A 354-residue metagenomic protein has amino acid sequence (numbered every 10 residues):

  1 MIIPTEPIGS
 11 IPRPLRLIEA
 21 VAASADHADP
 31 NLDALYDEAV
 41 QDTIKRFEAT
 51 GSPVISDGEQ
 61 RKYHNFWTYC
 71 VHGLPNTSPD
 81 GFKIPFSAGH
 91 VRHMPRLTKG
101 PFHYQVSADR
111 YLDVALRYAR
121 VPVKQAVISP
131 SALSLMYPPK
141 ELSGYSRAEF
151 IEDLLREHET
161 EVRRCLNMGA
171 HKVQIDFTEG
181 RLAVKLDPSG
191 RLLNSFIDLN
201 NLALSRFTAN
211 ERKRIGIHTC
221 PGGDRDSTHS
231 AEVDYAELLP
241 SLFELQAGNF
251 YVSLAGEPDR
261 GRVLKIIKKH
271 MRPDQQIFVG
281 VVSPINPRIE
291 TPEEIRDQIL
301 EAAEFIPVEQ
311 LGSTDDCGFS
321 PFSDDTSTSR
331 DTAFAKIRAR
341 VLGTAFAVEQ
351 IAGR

Functional and structural regions predicted by a protein language model:
M1-R354: Domain-level signal for soluble alpha/beta catalytic cores
